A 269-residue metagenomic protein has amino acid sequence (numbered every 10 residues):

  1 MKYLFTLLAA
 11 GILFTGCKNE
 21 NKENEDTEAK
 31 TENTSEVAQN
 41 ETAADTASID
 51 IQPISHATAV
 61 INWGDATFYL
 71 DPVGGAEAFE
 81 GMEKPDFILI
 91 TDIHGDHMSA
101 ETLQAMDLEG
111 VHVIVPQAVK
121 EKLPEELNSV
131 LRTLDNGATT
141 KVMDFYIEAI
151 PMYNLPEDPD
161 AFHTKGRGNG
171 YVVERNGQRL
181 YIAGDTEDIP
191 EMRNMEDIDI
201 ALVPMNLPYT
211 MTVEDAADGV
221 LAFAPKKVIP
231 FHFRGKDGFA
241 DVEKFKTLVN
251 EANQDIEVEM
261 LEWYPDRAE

Functional and structural regions predicted by a protein language model:
M1-L4, N19: Positively charged n-region of N-terminal signal peptides that target proteins for export
L13-G16: C-terminal motif of bacterial Sec signal peptides marking the signal peptidase cleavage site
E23-E83, T133-E196, W263-E269: Core dinuclear metal-dependent hydrolase active-site scaffold
A66, L108-V111, A224-K227, N253-I256: A short helix->loop->beta-strand "cap" motif at the edges of active sites that frequently abuts
G74-E121, D197-L202: Active-site metal-binding motif and surrounding structural segment of the metallo-beta-lactamase
A76-E77, H94-M98, K120-K122, A138-K141 (+4 more regions): Active-site environment of divalent metal-dependent phosphoester hydrolases
L127-A138, K227-E269: Binuclear metal-ion centers of metallo-dependent hydrolases, dominated by the metallo-beta-lactamase
I198-L202, T210-F233: Proline-aspartate-enriched helix->loop->beta-strand connector
